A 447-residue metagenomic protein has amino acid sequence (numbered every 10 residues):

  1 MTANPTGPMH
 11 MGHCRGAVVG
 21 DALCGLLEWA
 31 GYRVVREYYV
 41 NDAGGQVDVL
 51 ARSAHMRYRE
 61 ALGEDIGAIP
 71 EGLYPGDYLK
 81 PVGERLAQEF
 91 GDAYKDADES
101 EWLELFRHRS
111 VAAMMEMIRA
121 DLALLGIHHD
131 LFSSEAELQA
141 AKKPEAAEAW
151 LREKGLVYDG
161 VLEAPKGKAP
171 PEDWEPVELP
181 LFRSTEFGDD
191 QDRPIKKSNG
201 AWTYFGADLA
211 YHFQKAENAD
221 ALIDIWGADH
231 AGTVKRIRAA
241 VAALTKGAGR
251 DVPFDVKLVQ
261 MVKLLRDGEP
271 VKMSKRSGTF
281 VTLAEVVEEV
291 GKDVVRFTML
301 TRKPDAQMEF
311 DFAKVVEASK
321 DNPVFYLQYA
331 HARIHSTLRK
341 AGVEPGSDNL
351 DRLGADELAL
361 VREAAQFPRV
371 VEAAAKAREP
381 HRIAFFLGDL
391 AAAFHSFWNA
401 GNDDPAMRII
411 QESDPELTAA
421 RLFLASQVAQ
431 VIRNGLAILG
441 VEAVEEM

Functional and structural regions predicted by a protein language model:
M1-M447: Non-catalytic interaction-recognition regions
